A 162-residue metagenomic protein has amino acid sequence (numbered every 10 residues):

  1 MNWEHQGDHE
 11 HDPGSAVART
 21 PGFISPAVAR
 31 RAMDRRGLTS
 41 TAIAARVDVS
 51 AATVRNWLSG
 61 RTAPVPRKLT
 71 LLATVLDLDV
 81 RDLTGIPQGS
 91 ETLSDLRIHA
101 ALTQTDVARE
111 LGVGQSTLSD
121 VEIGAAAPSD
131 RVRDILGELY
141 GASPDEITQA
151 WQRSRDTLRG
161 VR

Functional and structural regions predicted by a protein language model:
N2-R36, D79-H99, T148: A short, Lys/Arg-rich alpha-helix, primarily the initiator
R30, T41, T70, S94 (+3 more regions): Residues within the helices of the helix-turn-helix
D34, D48, S59-R61, G112 (+3 more regions): Residue-level detection of the helix-turn-helix DNA-binding "recognition helix"
R35-N56, H99-D120: Short alpha-helical DNA-recognition segment
T39-G85: Acidic (E/D-rich), amphipathic helical modules within compact regulatory domains
V65-D82, S129-I147: DNA major-groove recognition helix of helix-turn-helix/homeodomain DNA-binding modules
T84-E110, D120, A126-A127, T148-R162: Short, charged recognition helix plus adjacent turn of helix-turn-helix-like nucleic-acid-binding domains
